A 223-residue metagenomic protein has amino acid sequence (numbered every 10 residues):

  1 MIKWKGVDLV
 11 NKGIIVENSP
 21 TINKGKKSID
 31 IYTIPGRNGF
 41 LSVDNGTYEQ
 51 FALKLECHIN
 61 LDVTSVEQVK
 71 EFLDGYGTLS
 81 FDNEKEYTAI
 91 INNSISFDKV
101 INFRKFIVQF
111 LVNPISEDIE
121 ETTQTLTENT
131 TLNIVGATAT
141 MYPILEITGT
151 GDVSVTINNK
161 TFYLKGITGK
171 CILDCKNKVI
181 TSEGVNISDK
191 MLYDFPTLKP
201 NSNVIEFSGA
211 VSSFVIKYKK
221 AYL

Functional and structural regions predicted by a protein language model:
M1-G6, G77-L79, V153-V155, V179-S182: Short polybasic amphipathic segments
M1-I31: Polar/acidic, low-complexity leader/linker segments enriched in S/T/G and N/D
I2-V7, L111-N113, T197-P200: Mixed-charge, glycine-accented linear interaction segment located at domain edges/termini
K3, D8, E56-S94: Short, acidic/charged, Gly/Pro-enriched secondary-structure junctions
L9-I15, E86-N93, F162-T168, K190-M191: Short amphipathic beta-strand/extended segments with alternating polar/hydrophobic composition
P20-K24, T78-E121: Short beta-strand and beta-hairpin "edge-sheet" elements
Y32-L61, N102-S116, N203: Oligomerization/assembly interface segments of phage tail-like spikes and tubes
S116-L223: Intrinsically disordered, low-complexity segments enriched in serine, threonine, and glycine
